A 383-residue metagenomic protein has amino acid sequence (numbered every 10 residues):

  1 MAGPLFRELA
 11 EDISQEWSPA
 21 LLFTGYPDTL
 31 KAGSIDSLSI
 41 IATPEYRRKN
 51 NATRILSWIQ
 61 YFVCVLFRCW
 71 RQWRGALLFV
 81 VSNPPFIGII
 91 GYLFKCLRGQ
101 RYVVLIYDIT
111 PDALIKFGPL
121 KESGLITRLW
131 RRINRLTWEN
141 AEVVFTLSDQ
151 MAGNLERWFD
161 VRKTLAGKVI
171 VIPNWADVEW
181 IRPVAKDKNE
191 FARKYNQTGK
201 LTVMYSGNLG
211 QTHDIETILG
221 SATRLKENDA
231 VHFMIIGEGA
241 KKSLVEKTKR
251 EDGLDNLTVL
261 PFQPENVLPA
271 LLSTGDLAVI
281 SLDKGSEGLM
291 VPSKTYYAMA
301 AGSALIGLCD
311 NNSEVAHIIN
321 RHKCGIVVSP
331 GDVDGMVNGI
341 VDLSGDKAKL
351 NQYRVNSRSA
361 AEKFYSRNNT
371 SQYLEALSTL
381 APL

Functional and structural regions predicted by a protein language model:
M1-A42, L225: N-terminal subdomain of nucleotide-sugar transferases
Y26, Q150, I172-W175: Carbohydrate-associated surface elements
I89, L93-L97, G124-T146: Membrane-proximal helix-turn-helix segments that form the acceptor-binding/catalytic region of lipid-linked
E156-D160, W175-R193, D214: Acidic anion/phosphate-binding donor-loop and adjacent secondary structure in glycosyltransferase catalytic cores
A176, N196-H213, I218-A222, M234 (+1 more regions): Conserved donor-binding/catalytic core segment of Leloir-type glycosyltransferases
H213, P264-L271, A278-M299, L305-H317: Nucleotide-sugar-dependent
I236-G237, K242-P269: Nucleotide-activated donor-binding/catalytic signature segment of Leloir-type glycosyltransferases, i.e., the conserved
G335, D342, K349-K363: A short, well-ordered alpha-helix in the C-terminal region of glycosyltransferases
